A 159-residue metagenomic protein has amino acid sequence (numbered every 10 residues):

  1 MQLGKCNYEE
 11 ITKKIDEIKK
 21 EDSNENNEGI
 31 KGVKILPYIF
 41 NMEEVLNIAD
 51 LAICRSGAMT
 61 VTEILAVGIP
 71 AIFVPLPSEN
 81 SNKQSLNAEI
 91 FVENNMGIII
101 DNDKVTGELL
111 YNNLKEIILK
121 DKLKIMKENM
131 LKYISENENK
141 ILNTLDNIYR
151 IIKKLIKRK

Functional and structural regions predicted by a protein language model:
M1-A52, S85-A88, I100-L109: Donor-nucleotide binding loops and adjacent catalytic segments primarily of GT-B fold Leloir glycosyltransferases
E43, V61-V67, E89: Short alpha-helical segment that forms part of, or immediately flanks, the ligand-binding pocket in carbohydrate-active
N47-A49, L65-V74: Conserved donor-binding/catalytic loop of nucleotide-activated donor transferases
C54, P70-S81: Short hydrophobic beta-strand element within catalytic cores of glycosyltransferases and related nucleotide-activated
G68, S85-G97: Acidic, glycine-centered active-site loop in nucleotide-sugar glycosyltransferases
N94, I98-D101, V105-K122: C-terminal "capping" alpha-helix adjacent to the active site of nucleotide-linked donor transferases in cell-envelope
K122-N137: A short, well-ordered alpha-helix in the C-terminal region of glycosyltransferases
N137-K159: C-terminal alpha-helical cap of glycosyltransferases
